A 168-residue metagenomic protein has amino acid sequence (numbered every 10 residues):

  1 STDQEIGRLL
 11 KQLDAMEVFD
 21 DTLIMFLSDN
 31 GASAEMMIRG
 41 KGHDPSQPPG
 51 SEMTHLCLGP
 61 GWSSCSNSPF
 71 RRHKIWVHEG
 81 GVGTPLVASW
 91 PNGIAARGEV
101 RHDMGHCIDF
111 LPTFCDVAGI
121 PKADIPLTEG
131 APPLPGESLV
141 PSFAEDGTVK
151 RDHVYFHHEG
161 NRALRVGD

Functional and structural regions predicted by a protein language model:
S1-R8: Outer-membrane beta-barrel transmembrane strands
R8-K11, D116: A generic structural signal for well-ordered alpha-helical segments enriched in polar/charged residues
K11-W90: Histidine-centered active-site microenvironments of extracellular/periplasmic hydrolases and transferases
E52-E79, G93-D103, C107-D168: C-terminal cap/loop subdomain of S1 sulfatases and analogous C-terminal strand-loop tails that border
